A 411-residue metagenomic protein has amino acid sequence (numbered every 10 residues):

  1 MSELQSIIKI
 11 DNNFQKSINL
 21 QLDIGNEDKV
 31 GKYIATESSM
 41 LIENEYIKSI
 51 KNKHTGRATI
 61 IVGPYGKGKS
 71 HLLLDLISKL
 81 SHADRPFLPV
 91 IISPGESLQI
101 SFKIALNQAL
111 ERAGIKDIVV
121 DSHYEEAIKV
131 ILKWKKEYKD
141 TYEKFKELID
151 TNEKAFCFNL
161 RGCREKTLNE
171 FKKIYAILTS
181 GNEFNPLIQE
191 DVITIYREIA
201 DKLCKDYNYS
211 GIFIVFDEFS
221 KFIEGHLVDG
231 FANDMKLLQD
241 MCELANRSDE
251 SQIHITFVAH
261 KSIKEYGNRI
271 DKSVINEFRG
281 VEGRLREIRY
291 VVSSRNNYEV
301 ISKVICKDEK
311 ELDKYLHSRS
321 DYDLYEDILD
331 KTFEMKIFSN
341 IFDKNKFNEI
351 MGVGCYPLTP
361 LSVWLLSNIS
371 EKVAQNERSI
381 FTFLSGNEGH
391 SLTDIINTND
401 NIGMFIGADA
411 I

Functional and structural regions predicted by a protein language model:
M1-K67, L74, S78, P89 (+6 more regions): Walker A/P-loop-proximal flanking segment of P-loop NTPase domains
L22-V30, I92, V119, I128-T194 (+1 more regions): Conserved P-loop NTPase mechanochemical-coupling segment
V62-P64, H71-F158, V291-S302: P-loop NTPase motor core
P94-L98, S220-K221, H260-E265, S294-Y298 (+2 more regions): Conserved nucleotide-binding/hydrolysis micro-motifs of P-loop NTPases
I195-D206, N233-I253, F278-E287: Substrate-engagement module of ASCE P-loop NTPases
Y207-D234, V258: Conserved P-loop NTPase "ATPase switch" module shared by AAA+ and STAND
G211, G225, D229, D327-I411: C-terminal helical "lid" subdomain and adjoining coupling/linker elements of P-loop NTPases
L238-V274, R289-Y298: Sensor-1/coupling segment of RecA-like P-loop NTPase cores
